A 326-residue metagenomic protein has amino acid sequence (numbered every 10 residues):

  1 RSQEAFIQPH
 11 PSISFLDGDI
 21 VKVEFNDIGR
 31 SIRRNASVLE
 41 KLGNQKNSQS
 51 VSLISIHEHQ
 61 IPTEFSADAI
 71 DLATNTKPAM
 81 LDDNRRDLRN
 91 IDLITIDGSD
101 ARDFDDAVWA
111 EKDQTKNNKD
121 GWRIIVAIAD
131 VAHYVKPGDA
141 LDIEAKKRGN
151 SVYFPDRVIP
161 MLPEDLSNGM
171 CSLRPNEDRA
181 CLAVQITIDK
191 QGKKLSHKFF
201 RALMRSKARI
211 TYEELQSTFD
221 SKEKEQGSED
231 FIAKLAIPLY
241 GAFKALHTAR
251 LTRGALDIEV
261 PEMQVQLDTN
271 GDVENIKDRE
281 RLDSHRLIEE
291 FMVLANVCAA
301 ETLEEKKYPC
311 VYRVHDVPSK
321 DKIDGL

Functional and structural regions predicted by a protein language model:
R1-R123, A132-E177, R209, Q216: Charge-lined substrate channels and their catalytic hotspots, especially those that engage the 3′ end of RNA
L53, A67-D71, R86-R89, S196-F200 (+2 more regions): Short coil/turn segments at secondary-structure boundaries
D100, E262-N275: Active-site-adjacent bridging/hinge elements
A107-W109, Q185, Q264-Q266: Short, surface-exposed charged micro-motifs
D113-T115, I188-K193, L267-G271: Short acidic-glycine loop/turn motifs at beta-strand connectors
G121-V135, R286-V297: Conserved phosphate/anionic-ligand binding catalytic regions in large, soluble enzymes, centered on
V152-T252: Conserved catalytic alpha/beta cores of large enzymes that bind or transform nucleotide phosphates and polynucleotides
N270-L326: Extended, well-ordered alpha-helical scaffold/bundle regions in very large, multi-domain proteins
